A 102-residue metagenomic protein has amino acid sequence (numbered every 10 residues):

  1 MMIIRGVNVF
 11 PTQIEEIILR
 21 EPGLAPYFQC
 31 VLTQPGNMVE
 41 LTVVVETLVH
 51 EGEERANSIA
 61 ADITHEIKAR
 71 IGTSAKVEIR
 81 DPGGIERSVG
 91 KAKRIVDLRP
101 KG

Functional and structural regions predicted by a protein language model:
M1-I71, G90: AMP-binding/adenylate-forming catalytic core of the ANL superfamily
K68-G102: Conserved C-terminal "lid"/linker of ANL adenylate-forming enzymes
